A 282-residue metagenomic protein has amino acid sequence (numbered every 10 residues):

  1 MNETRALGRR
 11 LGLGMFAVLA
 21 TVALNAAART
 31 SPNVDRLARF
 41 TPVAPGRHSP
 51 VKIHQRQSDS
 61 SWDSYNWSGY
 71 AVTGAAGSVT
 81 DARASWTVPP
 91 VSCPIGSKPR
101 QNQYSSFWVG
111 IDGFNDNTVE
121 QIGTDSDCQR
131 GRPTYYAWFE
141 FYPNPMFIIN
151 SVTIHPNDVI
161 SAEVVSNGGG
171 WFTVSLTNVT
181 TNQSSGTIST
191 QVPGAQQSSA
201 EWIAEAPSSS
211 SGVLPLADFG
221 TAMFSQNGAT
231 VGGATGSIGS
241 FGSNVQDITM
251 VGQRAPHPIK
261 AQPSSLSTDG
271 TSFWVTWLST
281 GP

Functional and structural regions predicted by a protein language model:
M1-N2, V51: Generic cytosolic/nucleocytoplasmic N-terminal low-complexity/intrinsically disordered segments
E3-L13: Bacterial N-terminal signal peptides that target proteins for export
G14-V22: Bacterial N-terminal signal peptides
R29-P282: Exposed, interaction-prone regions of secreted/extracellular proteins
